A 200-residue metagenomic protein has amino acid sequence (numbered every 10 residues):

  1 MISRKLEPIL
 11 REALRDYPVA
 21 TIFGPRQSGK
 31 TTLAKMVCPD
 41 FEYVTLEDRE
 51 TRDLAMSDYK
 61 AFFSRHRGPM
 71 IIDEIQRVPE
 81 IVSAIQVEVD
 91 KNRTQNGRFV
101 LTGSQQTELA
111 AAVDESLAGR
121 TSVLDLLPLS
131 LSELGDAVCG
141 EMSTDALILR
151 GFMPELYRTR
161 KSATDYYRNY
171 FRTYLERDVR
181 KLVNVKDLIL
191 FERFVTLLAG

Functional and structural regions predicted by a protein language model:
M1-A13: Pre-Walker A adenine-sensing motif
I22: Hydrophobic anchor at the beta1->P-loop junction of P-loop NTPases
K30: Conserved lysine of the Walker
L33, V37: Hydrophobic positions on the alpha1 helix immediately C-terminal to the Walker A/P-loop
F41-P69: Short glycine-rich substrate-engagement loop in P-loop NTPases that contacts/grips substrate
V82-T107, D114-E115: Conserved catalytic/switch belt of AAA+ P-loop NTPases
T107-V123, V138-C139: Short regulatory helix/loop adjacent to the ATP-binding pocket of P-loop NTPases
L127-G200: Interdomain hinge/linker elements that couple catalytic modules in large macromolecular machines
